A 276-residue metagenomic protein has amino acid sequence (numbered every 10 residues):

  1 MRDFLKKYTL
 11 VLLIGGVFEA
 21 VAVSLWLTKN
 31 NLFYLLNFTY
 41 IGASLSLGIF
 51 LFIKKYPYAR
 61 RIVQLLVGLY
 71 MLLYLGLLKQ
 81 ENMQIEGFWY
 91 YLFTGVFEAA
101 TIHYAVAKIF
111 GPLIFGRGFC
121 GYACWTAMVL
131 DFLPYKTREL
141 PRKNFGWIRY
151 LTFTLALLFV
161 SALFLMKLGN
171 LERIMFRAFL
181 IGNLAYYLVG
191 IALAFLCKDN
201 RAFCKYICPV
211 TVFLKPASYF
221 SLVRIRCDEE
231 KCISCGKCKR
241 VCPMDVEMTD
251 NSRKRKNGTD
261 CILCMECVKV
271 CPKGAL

Functional and structural regions predicted by a protein language model:
M1-D245, T249, T259, K269-L276: Non-ligating segments of multi-cofactor redox enzymes
N251-C264: Short linker/helix segments within small regulatory modules
